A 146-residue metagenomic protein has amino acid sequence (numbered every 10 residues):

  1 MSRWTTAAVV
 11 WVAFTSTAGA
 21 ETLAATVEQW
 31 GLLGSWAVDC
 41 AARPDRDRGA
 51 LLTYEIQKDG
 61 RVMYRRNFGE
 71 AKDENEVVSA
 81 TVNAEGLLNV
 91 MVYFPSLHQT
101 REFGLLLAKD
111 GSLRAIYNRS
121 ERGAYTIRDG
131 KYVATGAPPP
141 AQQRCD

Functional and structural regions predicted by a protein language model:
M1-A8: Bacterial N-terminal signal peptides that target proteins for export
A8-T15: Hydrophobic alpha-helical targeting segments used for export or membrane insertion
S16-A20: Sec/Tat signal peptide C-region and signal peptidase I cleavage site
E21-S35, I56: N-terminal helix-cap/turn-to-beta initiation motif at the start of protein domains
T22-L23, P44, L87-D146: Beta-sheet ligand-binding and adhesion/scaffold domains
Q29-D47: K/E-rich alpha-helical interaction surfaces of small helical-bundle regulatory domains
S35, T53, M63-R65, S79-T81 (+3 more regions): Ser/Thr- (and often Asn-) enriched beta-sheet segments in non-cytosolic proteins
A42-E85, P138: N-terminal glycine/threonine-rich, aromatic-flanked beta-hairpin/loop signature
